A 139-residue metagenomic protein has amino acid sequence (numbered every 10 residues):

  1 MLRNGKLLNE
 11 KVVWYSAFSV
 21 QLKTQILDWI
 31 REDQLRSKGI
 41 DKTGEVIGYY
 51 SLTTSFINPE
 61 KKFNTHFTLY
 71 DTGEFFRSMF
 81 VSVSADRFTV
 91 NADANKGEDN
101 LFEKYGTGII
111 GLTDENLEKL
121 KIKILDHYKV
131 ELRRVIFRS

Functional and structural regions predicted by a protein language model:
M1-S139: Short, Lys/Arg-rich flexible segments
